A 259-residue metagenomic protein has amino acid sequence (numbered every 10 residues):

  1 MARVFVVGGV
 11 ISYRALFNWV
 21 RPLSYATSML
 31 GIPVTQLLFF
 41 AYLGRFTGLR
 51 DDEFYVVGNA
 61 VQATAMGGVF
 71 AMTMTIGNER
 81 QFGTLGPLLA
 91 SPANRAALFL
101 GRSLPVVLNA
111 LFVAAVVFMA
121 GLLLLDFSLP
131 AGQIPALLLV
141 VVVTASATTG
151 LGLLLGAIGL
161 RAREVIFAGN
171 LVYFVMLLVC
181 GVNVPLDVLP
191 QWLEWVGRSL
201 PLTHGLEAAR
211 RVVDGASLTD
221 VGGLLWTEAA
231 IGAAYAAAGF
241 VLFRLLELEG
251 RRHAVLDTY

Functional and structural regions predicted by a protein language model:
M1-Y259: Hydrophobic transmembrane alpha-helices and immediately adjacent juxtamembrane helices of multi-pass inner-membrane
